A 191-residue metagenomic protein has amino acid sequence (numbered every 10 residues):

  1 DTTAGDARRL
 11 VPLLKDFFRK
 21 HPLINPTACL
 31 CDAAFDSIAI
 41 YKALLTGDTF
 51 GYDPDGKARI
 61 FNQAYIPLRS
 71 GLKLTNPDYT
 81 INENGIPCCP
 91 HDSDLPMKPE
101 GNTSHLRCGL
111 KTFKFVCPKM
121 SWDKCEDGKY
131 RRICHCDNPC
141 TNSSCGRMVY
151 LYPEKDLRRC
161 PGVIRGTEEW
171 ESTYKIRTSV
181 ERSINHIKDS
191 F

Functional and structural regions predicted by a protein language model:
D1, L10, P26-S37, V180-I184: Short, conserved catalytic/metal-binding motifs centered on acidic residues
D1-H21: Active-site beta-loop-alpha junctions of metal-dependent nucleic acid enzymes, especially the RNase H-like/DDE
T2-G5, P67-K73: Short, acidic/turn-prone active-site loops that include or flank metal/cofactor- and phosphate-binding residues
R8, L72-I81: Short, charged, surface-exposed secondary-structure boundary motifs
K15-P22, Y41-Q63: Short, surface-exposed basic-aromatic patches at helix termini and helix-loop junctions that form
S37-L44, T75-Y79: A short acidic (Asp/Glu
D78-C117, P153-F191: Short amphipathic alpha-helical "interface-anchor" segments enriched in bulky aromatics
V116-G162, T173-Y174, T178: Charge-patterned, long linear interaction tracts outside catalytic cores
